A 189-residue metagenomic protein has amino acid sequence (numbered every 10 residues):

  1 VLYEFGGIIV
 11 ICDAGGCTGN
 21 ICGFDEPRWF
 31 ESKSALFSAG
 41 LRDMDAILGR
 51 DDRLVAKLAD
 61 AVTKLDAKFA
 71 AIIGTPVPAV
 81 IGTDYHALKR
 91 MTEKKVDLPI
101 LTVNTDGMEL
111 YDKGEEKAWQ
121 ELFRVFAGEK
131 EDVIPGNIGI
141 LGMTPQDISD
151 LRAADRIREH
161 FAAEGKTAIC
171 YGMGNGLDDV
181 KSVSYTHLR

Functional and structural regions predicted by a protein language model:
V1-F30: N-terminal basic/disordered segments at the start of proteins
W29-D43, L101-G107: Gly-rich Lys/Arg/Thr-decorated short loops/hinges at beta-loop-alpha junctions or inter-strand turns that position
I47-D60: Glycine-rich, highly charged phosphate/nucleotide-binding loops
D60-A67, E129-P135: Glycine-rich phosphate/diphosphate-binding loops that line cofactor/substrate pockets in enzymes
L65-A79: Short acidic, glycine-rich surface-loop motifs adjacent to enzyme active sites
G74-T75, R90-L177: Cap/lid and interdomain-hinge subdomains that line or gate substrate/regulatory clefts in soluble alpha/beta enzymes
V80-R90: Short Gly/Thr/Asp-enriched flexible loops that form oxyanion-binding sites at enzyme active sites
T186-R189: Conserved small/polar residues in nucleotide/adenosyl-binding loops
